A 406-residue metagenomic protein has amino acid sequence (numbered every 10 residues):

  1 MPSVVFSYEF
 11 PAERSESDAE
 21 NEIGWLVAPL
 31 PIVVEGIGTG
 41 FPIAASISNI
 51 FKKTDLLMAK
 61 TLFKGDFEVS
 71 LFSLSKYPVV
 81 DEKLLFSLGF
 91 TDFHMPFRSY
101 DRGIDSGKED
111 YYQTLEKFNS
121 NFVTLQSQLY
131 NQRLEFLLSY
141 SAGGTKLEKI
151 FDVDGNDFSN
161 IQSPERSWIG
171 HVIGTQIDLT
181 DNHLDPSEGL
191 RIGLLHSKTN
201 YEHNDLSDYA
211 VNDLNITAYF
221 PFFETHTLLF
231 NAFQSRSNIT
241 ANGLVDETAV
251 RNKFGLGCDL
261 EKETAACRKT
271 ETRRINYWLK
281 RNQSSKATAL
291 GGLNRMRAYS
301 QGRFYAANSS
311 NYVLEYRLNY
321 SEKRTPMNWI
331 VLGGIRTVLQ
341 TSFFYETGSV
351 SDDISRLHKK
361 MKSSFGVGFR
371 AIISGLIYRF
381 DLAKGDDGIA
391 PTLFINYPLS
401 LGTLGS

Functional and structural regions predicted by a protein language model:
V4-S87, L137, Q162-S187, A287-R297 (+5 more regions): Outer-membrane beta-barrel initiation region
E13, P96-A241, S351: Transmembrane beta-strand segments of outer-membrane beta-barrel domains in Gram-negative and organellar OMPs
P31-V33, I43-A45, A59-F63, F86-I104 (+9 more regions): Transmembrane beta-barrel strands of outer-membrane/channel proteins
V33, I47-N49, K76-P78, S127-L129 (+7 more regions): Residue-level signature of outer-membrane beta-barrel architecture
I43-A45, F72-L74, N121-L125, I173-T175 (+7 more regions): Membrane-embedded beta-strands of outer-membrane beta-barrel proteins, especially the hydrophobic/small aromatic
T61-Y130, D157, L229-L290, L382 (+1 more regions): Outer-membrane beta-barrel translocator/channel fold
I173, F369-I373, I389-S406: Outer-membrane beta-barrel "beta-signal"
L184-G334: C-terminal outer-membrane beta-barrel translocator/porin domains of Gram-negative envelope proteins and their
